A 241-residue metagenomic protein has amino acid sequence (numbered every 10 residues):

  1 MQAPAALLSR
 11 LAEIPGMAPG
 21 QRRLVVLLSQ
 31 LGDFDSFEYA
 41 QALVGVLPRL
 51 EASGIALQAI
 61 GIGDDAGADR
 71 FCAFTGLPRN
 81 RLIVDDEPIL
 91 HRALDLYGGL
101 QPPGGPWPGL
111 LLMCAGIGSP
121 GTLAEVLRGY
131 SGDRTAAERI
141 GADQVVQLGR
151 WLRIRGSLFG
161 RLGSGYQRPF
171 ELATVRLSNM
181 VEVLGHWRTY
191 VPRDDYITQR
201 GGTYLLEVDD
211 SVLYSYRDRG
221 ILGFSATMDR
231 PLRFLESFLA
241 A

Functional and structural regions predicted by a protein language model:
M1-P19, E38, A42, R233 (+1 more regions): N-terminal "domain-start" segment that seeds a small globular fold
I14-L50, A56-Q58: Short active-site neighborhood of thiol/selenol oxidoreductases, capturing the structured segment around
Q30-F34, D65, G220: Short acidic, S/G/P-rich loop/turn micro-motifs used as interaction or catalytic elements
P48-R49, F71-L77: Short, surface-exposed basic-aromatic patches at helix termini and helix-loop junctions that form
A52-G67, R79-E87: Thiol-based oxidoreductase modules, predominantly thioredoxin-like and allied folds used for disulfide exchange
I55, Q199-R200, D229: Residues lining hydrophobic/aromatic ligand-binding pockets adjacent to catalytic sites
D85-G220: Thiol/selenol-based redox catalytic cores and closely related redox-interacting motifs
R219-A240: A short, polar/charged loop-to-alpha-helix boundary motif
